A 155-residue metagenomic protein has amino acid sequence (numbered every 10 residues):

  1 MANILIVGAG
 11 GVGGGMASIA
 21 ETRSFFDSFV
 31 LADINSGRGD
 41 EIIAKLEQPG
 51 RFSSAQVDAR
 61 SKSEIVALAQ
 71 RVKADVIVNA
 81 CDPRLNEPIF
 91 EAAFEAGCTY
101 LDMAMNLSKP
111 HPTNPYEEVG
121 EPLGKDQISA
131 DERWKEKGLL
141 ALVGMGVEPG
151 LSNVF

Functional and structural regions predicted by a protein language model:
I4-G10: Conserved N-terminal Rossmann-fold NAD(P)-binding element of oxidoreductases
G13-G14: N-terminal Rossmann-fold NAD(P) dinucleotide-binding loop
I34-R38: Helix N-cap at the beta1-alpha1 junction of Rossmann-like dinucleotide-binding domains, i.e., the first residues
L46-S61: Rossmann-fold cofactor-recognition segment
A59-K73, C81, L85: Conserved Rossmann-fold cofactor-binding substructure of NAD(P)-dependent oxidoreductases
A69, K73-A80, A93, Y100-D102: N-terminal Rossmann-like NAD(P) cofactor-binding module of classical short-chain dehydrogenase/reductase
E95, M103-L139: Rossmann-fold NAD(P)-binding glycine/threonine-rich loop
S129, W134-F155: Rossmann-like dinucleotide-binding core of oxidoreductases
